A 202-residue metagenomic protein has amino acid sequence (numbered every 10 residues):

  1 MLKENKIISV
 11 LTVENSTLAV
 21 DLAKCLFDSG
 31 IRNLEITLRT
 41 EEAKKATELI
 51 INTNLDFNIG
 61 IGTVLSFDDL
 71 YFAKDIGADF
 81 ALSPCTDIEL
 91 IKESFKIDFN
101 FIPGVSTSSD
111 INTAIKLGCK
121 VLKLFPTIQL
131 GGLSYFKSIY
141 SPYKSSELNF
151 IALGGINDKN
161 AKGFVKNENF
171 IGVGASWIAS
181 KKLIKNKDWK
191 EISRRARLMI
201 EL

Functional and structural regions predicted by a protein language model:
M1-D79, T86, K96, D158-K159 (+2 more regions): Conserved N-terminal beta1-alpha1 strand-loop-helix module at the mouth
I7-L11, L34-I36, I59-G62, A81-L82 (+4 more regions): Hydrophobic faces of well-ordered beta-strands that scaffold small-molecule active sites in alpha/beta enzyme cores
T40-E41, V64-S66, D87-I88, S108 (+2 more regions): Conserved beta-strand edge residues that scaffold enzyme active sites
S66-I76, S109-G118, S141, I156-I171: Catalytic cores of alpha/beta
F80, P84-L90, K123-L133, E168-W189: Glycine-rich phosphate-binding active-site loops on the catalytic face of alpha/beta enzymes
I91, K96-L130: Histidine/lysine/aspartate-rich catalytic loop segments that bind and position anionic ligands
G118-K123, Y135, E147-L148: A contiguous pocket-lining binding segment that forms or flanks enzyme active sites
Y143-S145: Basic phosphate/pyrophosphate-binding loop/patch that engages nucleotide-derived ligands
